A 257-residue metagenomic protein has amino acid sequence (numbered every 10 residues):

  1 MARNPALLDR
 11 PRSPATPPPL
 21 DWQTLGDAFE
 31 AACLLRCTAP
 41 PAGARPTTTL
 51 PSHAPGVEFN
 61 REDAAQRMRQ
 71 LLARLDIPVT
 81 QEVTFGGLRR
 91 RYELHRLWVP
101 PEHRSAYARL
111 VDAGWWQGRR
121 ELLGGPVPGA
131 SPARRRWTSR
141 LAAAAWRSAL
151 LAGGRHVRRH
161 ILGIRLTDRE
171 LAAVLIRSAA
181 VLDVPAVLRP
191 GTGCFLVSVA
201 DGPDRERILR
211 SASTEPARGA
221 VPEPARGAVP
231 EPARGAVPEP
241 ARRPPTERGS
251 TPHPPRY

Functional and structural regions predicted by a protein language model:
A2-E82, P126-L182: Intein-associated homing endonuclease modules of the LAGLIDADG/DOD-type, together with closely related HINT-family
R74-W137, L141: A broadly used, surface-exposed interaction patch
T80, R158, V187, A217-A220: Residue-level signal for secondary-structure boundary elements
H95-L97, F195-G202: A short beta-strand motif that forms the metal-chelation/ATP-contact edge of phosphoryl-transfer active sites
P100-R104, D168-R169, A200-E206: Helix N-cap motif at beta-to-alpha junctions
Y107-W116, R177-A180, R210-T214: Short amphipathic alpha-helices in soluble, non-transmembrane regions that often serve as interface/regulatory elements
H160-G163, P185-F195: Short, surface-exposed recognition loops or helix-turn segments adjacent to catalytic cores
P185, L196, P203-Y257: Extended mid-to-C-terminal alpha-helical interaction segments
